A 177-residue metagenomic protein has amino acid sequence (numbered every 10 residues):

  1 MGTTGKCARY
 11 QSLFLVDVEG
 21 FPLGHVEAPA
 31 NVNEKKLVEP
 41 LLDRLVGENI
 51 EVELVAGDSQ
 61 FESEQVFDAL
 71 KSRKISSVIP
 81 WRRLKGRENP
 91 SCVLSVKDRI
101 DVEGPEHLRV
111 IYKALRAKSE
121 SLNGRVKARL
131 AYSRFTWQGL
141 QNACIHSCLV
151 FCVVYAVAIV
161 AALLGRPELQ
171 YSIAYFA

Functional and structural regions predicted by a protein language model:
M1-S72: Polybasic low-complexity intrinsically disordered regions
N33-V38, N89-P90, I173: A short, polar/proline- and glycine-enriched secondary-structure boundary/capping micro-motif
V46-N49, K74, L130, V160: Alpha-helix capping/termination and helix-coil
S59-R129: Helix-centered, glycine/charged polyanion-binding patches within enzymatic domains that contact phosphate-containing
R109-A177: Basic, amphipathic alpha-helical segments enriched in Lys/Arg and hydrophobic/aromatic residues
